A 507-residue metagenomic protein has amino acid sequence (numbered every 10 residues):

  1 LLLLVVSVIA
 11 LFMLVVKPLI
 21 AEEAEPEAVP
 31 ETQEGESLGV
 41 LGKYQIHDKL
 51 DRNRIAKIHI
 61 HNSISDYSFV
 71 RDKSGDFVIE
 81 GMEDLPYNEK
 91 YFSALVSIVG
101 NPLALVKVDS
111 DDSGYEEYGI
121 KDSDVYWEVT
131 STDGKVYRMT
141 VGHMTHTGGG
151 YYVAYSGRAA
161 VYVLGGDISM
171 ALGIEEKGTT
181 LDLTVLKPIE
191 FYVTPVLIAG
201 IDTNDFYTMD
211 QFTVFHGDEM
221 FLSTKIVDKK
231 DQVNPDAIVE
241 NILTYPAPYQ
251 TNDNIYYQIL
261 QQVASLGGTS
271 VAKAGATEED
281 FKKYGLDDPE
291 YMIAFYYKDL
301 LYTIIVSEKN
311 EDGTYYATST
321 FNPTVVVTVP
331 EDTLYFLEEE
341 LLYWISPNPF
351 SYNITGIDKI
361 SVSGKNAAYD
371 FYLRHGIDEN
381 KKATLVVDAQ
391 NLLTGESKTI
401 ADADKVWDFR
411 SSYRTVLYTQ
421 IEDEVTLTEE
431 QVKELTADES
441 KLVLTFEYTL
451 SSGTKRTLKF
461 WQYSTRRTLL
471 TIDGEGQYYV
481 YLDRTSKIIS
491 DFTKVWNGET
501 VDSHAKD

Functional and structural regions predicted by a protein language model:
L1-D507: Soluble, acidic/polar mature domains that operate outside membranes
